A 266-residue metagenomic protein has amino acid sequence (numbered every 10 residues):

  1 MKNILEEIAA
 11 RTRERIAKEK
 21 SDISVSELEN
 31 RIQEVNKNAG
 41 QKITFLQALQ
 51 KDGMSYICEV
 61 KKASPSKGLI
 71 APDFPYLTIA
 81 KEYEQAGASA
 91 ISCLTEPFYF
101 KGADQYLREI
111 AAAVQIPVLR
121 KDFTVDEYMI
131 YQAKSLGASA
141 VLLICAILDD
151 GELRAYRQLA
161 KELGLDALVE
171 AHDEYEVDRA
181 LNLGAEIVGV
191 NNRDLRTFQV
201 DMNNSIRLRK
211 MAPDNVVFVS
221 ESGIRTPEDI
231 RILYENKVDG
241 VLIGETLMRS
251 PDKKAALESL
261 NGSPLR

Functional and structural regions predicted by a protein language model:
K2-A71: An N-cap/entry alpha-helix motif that binds or orients negatively charged groups
I8, C58, Y83, A133 (+4 more regions): Conserved, mostly hydrophobic/aromatic
R11, K61-A63, E96, F123 (+5 more regions): Active-site beta-loop-alpha junctions enriched in small/polar residues
V60, K67-L168, E174-R179, S205-L208: N-terminal active-site wall of soluble small-molecule enzyme domains
V125-L136, E174-L183, S220, I224-I243: Catalytic cores of alpha/beta
Q132-E152, G189-F198, V238-A256: Glycine-rich phosphate-binding active-site loops on the catalytic face of alpha/beta enzymes
R207-M211, R249-R266: C-terminal helical cap(s) of enzyme catalytic domains, especially alpha/beta-barrels
